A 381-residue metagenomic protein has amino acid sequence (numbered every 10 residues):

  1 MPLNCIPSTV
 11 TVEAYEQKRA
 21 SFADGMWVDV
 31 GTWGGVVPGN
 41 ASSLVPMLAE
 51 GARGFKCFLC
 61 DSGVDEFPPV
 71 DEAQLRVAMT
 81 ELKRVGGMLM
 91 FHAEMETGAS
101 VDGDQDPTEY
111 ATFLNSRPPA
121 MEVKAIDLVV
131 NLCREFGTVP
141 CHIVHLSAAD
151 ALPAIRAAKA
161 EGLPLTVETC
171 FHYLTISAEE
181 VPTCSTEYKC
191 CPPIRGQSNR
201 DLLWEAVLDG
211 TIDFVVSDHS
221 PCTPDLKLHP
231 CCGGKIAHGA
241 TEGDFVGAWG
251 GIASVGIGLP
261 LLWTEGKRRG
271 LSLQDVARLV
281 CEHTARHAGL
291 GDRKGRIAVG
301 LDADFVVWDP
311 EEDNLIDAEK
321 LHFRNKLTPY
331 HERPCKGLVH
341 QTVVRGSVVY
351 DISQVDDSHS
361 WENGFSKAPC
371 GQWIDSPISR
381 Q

Functional and structural regions predicted by a protein language model:
M1-G25: Metal-associated gating/positioning segment near the N- to mid-region
L3-I6, C60, E94-M95, L146 (+2 more regions): Short, ordered loop/turn segments at secondary-structure junctions
A14-F22, Q105-P118, S147-V167, C222-I252 (+2 more regions): Short, electropositive alpha-helical surface patch
V30, F55, H92, C141 (+9 more regions): Divalent metal-coordination and catalytic microenvironments
G34-A41: Active-site beta->alpha loop and helix N-cap motifs at the rims of alpha/beta catalytic domains
S42-C57, D61-V215, C231-K235: Histidine/acidic residue-rich metal-binding segments in metalloenzymes
Y110-T138, E187, F214, P221-E311: His/Asp/Glu-enriched, well-ordered alpha-helical/loop segment that forms or immediately abuts the divalent-metal
C232-D244, V299-I374: C-terminal cap of metal-dependent C-N hydrolases
